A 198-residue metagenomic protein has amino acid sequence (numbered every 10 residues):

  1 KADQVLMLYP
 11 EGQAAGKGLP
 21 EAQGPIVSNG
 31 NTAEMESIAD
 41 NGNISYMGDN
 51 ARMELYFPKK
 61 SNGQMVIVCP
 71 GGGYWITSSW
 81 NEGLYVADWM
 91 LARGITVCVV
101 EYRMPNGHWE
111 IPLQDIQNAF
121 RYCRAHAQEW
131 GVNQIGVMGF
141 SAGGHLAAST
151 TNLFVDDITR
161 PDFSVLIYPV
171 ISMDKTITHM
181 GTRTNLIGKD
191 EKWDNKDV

Functional and structural regions predicted by a protein language model:
A2-S61, W109, W193-V198: N-terminal cap/lid segment of alpha/beta-hydrolase-fold proteins
A14-P20, W75-I76, M173-I177: Short, solvent-exposed loop/turn elements at domain surfaces
G63-G71: Short beta-strand element of the alpha/beta-hydrolase
M65, L91-C98, F163: A fold-wide structural signal in alpha/beta-hydrolase
G72, E101-P105, V170: Short beta-to-alpha linker loops that shape the active-site pocket of alpha/beta-hydrolase fold enzymes
S78-W80, Y85-A87, C98-Q134: Catalytic nucleophile-loop/oxyanion-hole region of alpha/beta-hydrolase and closely related hydrolase-like folds
G83, I187-V198: Alpha-helical scaffolding within the catalytic cores of extracellular/periplasmic polymer-degrading hydrolases
Q114, N118-T182, W193: Primarily recognizes the serine-hydrolase "nucleophile elbow" in alpha/beta-hydrolase and SGNH/GDSL folds
